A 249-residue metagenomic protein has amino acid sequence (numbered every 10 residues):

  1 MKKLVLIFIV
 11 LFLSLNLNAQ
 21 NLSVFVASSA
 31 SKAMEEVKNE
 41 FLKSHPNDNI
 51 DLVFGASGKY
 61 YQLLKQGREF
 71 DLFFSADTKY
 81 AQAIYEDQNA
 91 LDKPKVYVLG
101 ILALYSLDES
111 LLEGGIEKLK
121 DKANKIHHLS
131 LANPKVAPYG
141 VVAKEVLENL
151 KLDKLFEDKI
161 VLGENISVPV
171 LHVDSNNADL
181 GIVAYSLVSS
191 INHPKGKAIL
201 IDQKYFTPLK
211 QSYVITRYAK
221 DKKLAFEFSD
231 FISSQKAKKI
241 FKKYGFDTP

Functional and structural regions predicted by a protein language model:
L4-L15: Sec-dependent N-terminal signal peptides
L13-N18, R68: Intrinsic disorder/low-complexity signature
Q20-S44, V53, G58, K65-Q66 (+4 more regions): Exported/periplasmic ABC-transporter solute-binding proteins
I50: Hydrophobic anchor at the start of a short beta-strand that flanks the dinucleotide cofactor-binding loop
D71-F74: Periplasmic-binding protein-like
